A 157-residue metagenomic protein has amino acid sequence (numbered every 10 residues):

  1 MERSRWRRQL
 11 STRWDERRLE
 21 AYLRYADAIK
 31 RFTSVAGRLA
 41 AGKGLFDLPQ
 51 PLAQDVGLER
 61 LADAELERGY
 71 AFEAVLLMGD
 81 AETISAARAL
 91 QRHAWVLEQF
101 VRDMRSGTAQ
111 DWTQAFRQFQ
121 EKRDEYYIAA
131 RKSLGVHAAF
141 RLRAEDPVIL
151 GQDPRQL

Functional and structural regions predicted by a protein language model:
M1-L157: Conserved non-transmembrane functional hotspots
